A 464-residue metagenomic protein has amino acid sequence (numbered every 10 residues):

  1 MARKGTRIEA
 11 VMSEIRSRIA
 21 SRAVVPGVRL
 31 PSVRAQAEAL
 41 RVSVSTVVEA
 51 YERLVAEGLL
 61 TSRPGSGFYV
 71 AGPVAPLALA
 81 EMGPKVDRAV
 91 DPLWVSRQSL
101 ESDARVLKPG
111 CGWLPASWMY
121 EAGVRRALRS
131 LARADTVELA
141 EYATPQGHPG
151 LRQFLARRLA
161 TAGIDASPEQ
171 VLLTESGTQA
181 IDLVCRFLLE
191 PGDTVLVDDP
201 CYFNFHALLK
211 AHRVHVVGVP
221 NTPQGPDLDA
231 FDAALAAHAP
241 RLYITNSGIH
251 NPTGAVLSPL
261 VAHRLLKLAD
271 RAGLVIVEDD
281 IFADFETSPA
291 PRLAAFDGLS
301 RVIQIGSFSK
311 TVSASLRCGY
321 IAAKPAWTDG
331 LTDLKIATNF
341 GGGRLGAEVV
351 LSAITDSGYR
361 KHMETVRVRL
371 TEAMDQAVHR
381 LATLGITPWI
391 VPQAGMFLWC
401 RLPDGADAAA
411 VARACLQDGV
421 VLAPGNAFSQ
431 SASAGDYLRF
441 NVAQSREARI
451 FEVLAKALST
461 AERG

Functional and structural regions predicted by a protein language model:
M1-S130, T332, I336-G342, E372 (+5 more regions): N-terminal basic, amphipathic alpha-helical segments
A37, V42, A323, W399-G405 (+1 more regions): Conserved PLP-binding active-site segment of the aspartate aminotransferase-like
P73-A75, F308, A323-W327, D356 (+2 more regions): Short loop segments at secondary-structure junctions
V124, G298-V368: Conserved core segment of the aminotransferase class I/II
E138-A272, D284-L299, I303, A461-R463: Conserved core of the PLP fold type I
V197, G218, I276-E278, L422-P424: Hydrophobic residues in well-ordered beta-strands that form the structural core
V368-V378, P388-R401: Conserved glycine-rich beta-strand-loop-beta hairpin in the small C-terminal domain of fold type I
